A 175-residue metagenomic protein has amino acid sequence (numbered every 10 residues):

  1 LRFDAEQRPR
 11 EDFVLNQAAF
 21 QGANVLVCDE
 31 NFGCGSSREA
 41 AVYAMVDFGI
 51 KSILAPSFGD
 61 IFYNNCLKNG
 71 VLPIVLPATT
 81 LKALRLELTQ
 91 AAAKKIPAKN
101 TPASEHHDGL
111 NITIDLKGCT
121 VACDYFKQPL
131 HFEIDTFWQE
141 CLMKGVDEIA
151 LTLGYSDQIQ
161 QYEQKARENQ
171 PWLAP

Functional and structural regions predicted by a protein language model:
L1-L116: Feature captures the catalytic cores and cofactor-binding loops of soluble hydro-lyases/lyases that act on carboxylate
G70-P175: Acidic, glycine-rich flexible loop/linker segments
